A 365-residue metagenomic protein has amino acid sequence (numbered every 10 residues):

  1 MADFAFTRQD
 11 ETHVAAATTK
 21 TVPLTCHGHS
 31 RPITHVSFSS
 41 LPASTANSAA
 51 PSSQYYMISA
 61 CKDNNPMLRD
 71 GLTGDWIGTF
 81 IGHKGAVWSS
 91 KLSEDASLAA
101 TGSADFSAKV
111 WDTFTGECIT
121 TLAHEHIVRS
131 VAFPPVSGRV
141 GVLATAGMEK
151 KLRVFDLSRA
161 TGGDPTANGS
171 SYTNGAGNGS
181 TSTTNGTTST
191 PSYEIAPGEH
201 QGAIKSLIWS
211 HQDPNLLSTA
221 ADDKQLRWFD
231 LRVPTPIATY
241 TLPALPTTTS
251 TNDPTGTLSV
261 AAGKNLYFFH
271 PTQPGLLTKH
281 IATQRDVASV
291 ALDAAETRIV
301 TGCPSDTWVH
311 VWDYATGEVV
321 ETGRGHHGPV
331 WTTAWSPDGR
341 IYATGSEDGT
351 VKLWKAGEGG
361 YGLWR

Functional and structural regions predicted by a protein language model:
M1-M67, R159-T190, L363: Intrinsically disordered, low-complexity acidic/Ser/Thr/Pro-rich linker and tail segments in large eukaryotic scaffolds
A2-A17, N168-N185, D286, T316-W331 (+2 more regions): Terminal intrinsically disordered, low-complexity extensions flanking WD-repeat/beta-propeller proteins
V22-C26, D75-F80, E117-T121, S192-P197 (+3 more regions): A short beta-strand motif characteristic of beta-propeller blades
C26-I33, I81-V87, L122-V128, P197-I204 (+3 more regions): WD40/WD-repeat beta-propeller blade N-cap
S37-Q54, S90-S97, G102, A132-V140 (+5 more regions): Loop/turn segments within WD40 beta-propeller blades
A60-D63, T101-D105, T145-E149, L157 (+4 more regions): Conserved strand-to-loop turn within each blade of WD40 beta-propeller repeats
P66-D70, A108-D112, V131, L152-D156 (+4 more regions): WD40-repeat beta-propellers
E125, S130-T251, T257-L258: Solenoidal tandem-repeat scaffolds enriched in leucines and small polar residues
